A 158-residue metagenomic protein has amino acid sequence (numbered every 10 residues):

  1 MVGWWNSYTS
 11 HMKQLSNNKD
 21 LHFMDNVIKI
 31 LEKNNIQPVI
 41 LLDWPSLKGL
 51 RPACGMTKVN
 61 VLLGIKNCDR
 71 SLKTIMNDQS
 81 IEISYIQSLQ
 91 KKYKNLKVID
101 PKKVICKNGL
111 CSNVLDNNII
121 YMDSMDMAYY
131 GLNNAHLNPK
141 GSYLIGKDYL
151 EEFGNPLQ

Functional and structural regions predicted by a protein language model:
M1-Q158: Extracellular glycan-modifying ectodomains
